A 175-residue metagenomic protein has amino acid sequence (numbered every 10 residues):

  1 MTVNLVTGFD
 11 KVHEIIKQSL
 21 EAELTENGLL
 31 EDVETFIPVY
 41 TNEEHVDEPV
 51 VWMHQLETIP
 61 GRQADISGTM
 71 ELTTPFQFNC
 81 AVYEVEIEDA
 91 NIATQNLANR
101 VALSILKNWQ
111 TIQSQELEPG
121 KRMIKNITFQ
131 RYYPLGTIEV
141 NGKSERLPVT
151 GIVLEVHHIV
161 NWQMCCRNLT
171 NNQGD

Functional and structural regions predicted by a protein language model:
M1-S67, I112-M123, N168-D175: Small/polar-rich, solvent-exposed N-terminal microdomains that initiate assembly or binding
E23, D32-V33, P75, N79 (+5 more regions): Low-complexity, intrinsically disordered/propeptide-like segments
E23, D47-W52, N96-I159: Acidic-leaning, charged glycine-interspersed low-complexity segments
E44-V46, I59-T73, I138-P148: Short, surface-exposed loop and linker segments with low hydrophobicity and enrichment for Pro/Ser/Thr
G68-I87, E145-V160: Oligomerization/assembly interface segments of phage tail-like spikes and tubes
T69-L72, A81-T111: Extracellular/virion structural assembly segments
W162-C166: Long, contiguous binding/interaction regions
